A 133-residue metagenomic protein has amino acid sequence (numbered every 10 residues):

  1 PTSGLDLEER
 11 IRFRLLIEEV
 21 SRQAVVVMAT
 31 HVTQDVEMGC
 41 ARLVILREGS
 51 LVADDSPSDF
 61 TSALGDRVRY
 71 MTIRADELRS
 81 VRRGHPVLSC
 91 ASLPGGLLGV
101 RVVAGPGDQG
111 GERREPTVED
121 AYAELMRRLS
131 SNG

Functional and structural regions predicted by a protein language model:
T2-S3, T33: Short loop immediately C-terminal to the Walker-B catalytic DE motif in ABC-type ATPase nucleotide-binding domains
S3-G4, M38, S131: Hydrophobic transmembrane alpha-helix bundles
G4, L51, Q109-E112: Short N-terminal micro-motifs specific to bacterial/archaeal maturation and metal-cluster initiation sites
L7-E9: Helix N-cap at the start of a conserved alpha-helix in ABC-type nucleotide-binding domains
F13-R101: ABC transporter nucleotide-binding domain
S89-G133: C-terminal coupling/interaction segments
